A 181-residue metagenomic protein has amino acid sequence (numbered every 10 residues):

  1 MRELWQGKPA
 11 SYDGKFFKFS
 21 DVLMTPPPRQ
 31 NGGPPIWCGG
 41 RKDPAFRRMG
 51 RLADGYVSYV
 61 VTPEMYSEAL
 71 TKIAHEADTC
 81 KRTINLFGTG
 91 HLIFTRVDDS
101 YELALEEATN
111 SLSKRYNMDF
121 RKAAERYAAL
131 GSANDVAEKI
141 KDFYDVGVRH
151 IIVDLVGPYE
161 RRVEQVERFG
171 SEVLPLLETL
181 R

Functional and structural regions predicted by a protein language model:
M1-R181: Active-site-adjacent structural elements that line small-molecule/cofactor binding pockets in enzymes
